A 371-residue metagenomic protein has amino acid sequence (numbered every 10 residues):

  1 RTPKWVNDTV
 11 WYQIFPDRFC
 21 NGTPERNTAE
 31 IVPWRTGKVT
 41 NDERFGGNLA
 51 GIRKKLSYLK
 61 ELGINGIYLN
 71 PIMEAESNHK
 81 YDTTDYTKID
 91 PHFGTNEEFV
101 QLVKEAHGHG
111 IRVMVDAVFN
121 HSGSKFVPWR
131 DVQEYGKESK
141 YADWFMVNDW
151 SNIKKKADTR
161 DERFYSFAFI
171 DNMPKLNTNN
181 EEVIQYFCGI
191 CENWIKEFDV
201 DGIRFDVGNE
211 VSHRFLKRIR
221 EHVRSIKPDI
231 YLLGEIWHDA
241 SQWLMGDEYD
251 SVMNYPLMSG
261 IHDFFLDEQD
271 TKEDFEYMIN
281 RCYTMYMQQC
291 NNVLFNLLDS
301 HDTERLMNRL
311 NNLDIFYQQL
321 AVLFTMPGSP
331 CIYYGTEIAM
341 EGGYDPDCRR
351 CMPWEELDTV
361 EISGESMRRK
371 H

Functional and structural regions predicted by a protein language model:
R1-K4: Extended acidic/polar, glycine-enriched regions that form or flank non-catalytic beta-rich accessory modules
V6, G22-F45, K55, W243 (+2 more regions): Loop/helix patches that line or flank the sugar-binding groove of alpha-linked glycan CAZymes
N7-R18, Y249: Carboxylate/His-rich catalytic cores and anion/metal-binding grooves
V10-Y12, I67-L69, V113-V115, I203 (+4 more regions): Hydrophobic faces of well-ordered beta-strands that scaffold small-molecule active sites in alpha/beta enzyme cores
F15-N65, I72-E197, I219-S225, Q242: Substrate-binding/active-site clefts of carbohydrate-active enzymes
I64, V200, Y249-D250, G328-S329: A structural motif
V103-H109, H121, F126-G136, K196 (+3 more regions): Active-site-proximal helices and loops of the catalytic beta/alpha 8
F119-H121, N172, Y186-H213, N291 (+1 more regions): Active-site groove signature of glycoside hydrolases
